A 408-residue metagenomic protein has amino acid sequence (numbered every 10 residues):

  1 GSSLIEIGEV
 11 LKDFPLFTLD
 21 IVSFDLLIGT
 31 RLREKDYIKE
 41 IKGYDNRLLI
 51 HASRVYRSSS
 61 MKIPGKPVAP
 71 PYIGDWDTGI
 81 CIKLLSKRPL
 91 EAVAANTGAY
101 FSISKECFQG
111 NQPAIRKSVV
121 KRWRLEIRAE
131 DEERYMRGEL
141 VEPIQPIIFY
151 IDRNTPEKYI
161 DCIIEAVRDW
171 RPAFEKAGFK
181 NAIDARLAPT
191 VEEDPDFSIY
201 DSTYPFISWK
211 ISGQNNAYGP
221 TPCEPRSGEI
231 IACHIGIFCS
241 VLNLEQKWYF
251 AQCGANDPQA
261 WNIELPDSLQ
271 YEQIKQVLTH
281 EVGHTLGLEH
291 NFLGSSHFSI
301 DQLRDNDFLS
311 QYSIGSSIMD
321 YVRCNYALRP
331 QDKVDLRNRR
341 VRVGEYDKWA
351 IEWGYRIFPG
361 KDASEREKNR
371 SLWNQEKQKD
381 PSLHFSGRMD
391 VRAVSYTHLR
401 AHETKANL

Functional and structural regions predicted by a protein language model:
G1-T155, A173, A188-E245, Y249-D267 (+1 more regions): Auxiliary tRNA-acceptor-end handling modules of aminoacyl-tRNA synthetases
P156-A182: Zn2+-dependent metallopeptidase catalytic core
Y159, I163-A166, Q270, I274 (+1 more regions): Stable alpha-helical elements in mature extracytoplasmic
I160-I163, A173, G219-T221, H234-I235 (+3 more regions): Short, solvent-exposed loop/turn and secondary-structure capping segments
L187-K210, E272-L328: The catalytic-center signature of Zn2+-dependent metalloproteases
F238-S268, V277, L336-S364: Polar, glycine-rich mid-to-C-terminal structural blocks that act as macromolecule-binding/assembly scaffolds
S295-H297, D301-R400: Conserved catalytic/binding loops enriched for acidic/polar residues
H398-A401, K405-L408: Single conserved hydrophobic/aromatic residue that forms the stacking wall/gate of nucleotide- or nucleobase-binding
